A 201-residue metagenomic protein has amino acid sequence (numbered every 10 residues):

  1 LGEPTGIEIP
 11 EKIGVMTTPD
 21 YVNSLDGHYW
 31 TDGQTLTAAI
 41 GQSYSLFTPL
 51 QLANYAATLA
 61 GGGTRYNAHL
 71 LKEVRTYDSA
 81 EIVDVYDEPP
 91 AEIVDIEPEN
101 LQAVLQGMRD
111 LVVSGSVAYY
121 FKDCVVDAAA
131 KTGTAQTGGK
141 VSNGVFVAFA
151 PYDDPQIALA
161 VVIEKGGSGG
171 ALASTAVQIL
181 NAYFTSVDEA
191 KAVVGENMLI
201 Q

Functional and structural regions predicted by a protein language model:
L1-V161, Q201: Beta-lactam-recognizing serine transpeptidase/beta-lactamase-like catalytic domain environment
T48-N54, A171-Q178: Short amphipathic alpha-helical face segments that pack within enzyme cores and frequently flank/anchor catalytic
E81-A91, T175-Q201: Short, gly/Ser/Thr-rich active-site loops of penicillin-recognizing serine hydrolases
V94-E97, S168-A173: A short, polar/proline- and glycine-enriched secondary-structure boundary/capping micro-motif
Q156, S168-G170, S186: Intrinsically disordered, low-complexity acidic/polar segments
I163-G166: Ligand-site clamp/hinge motif
